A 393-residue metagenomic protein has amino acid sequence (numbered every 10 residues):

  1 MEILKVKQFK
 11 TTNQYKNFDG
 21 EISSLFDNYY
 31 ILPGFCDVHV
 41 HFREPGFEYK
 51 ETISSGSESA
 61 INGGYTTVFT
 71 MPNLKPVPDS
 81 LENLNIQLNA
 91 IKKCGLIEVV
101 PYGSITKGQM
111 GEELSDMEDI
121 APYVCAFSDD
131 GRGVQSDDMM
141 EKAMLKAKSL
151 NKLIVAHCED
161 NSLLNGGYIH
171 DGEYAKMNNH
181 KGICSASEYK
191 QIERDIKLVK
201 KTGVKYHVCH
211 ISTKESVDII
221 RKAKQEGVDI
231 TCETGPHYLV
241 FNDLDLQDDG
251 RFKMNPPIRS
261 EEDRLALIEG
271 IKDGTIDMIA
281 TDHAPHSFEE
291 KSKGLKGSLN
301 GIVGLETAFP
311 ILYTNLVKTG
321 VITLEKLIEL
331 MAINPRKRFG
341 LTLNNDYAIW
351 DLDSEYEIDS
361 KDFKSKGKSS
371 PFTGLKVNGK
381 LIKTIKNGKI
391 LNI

Functional and structural regions predicted by a protein language model:
M1-L25: N-terminal metal-binding scaffold of metallo-dependent hydrolase/deaminase domains
F9, G294-G297, K318, N345-I393: C-terminal cap of metal-dependent C-N hydrolases
N28, H39, A60, G64 (+11 more regions): Divalent metal-coordination and catalytic microenvironments
Y29-C94: Metal-associated gating/positioning segment near the N- to mid-region
V38-E51, L74, V100-E113, G131 (+1 more regions): Active-site mouth loops of central-metabolism enzymes
L81-E98, K146-A156, T307-I311: Alpha-helix-loop-beta-strand connector modules within alpha/beta enzyme cores
L114-I279: Histidine/acidic residue-rich metal-binding segments in metalloenzymes
M177-K205, K272-D273, D277-I279, A284-W350: His/Asp/Glu-enriched, well-ordered alpha-helical/loop segment that forms or immediately abuts the divalent-metal
